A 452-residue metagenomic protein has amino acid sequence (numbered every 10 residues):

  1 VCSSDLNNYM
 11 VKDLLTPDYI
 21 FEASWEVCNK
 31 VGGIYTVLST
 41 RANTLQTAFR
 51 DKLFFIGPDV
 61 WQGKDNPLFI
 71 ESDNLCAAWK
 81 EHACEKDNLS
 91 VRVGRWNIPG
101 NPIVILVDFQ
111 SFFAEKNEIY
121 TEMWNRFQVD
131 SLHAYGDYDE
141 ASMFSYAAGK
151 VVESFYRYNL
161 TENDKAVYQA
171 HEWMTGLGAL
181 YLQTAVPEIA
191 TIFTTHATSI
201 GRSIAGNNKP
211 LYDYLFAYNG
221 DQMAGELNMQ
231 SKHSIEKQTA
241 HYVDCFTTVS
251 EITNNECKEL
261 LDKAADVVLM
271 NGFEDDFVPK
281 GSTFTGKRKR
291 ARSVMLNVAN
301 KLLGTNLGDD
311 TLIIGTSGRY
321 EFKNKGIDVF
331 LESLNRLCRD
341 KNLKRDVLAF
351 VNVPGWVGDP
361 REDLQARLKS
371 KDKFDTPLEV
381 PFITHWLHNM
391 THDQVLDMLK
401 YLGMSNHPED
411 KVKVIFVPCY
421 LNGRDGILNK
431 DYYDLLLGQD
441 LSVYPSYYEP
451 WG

Functional and structural regions predicted by a protein language model:
S4-G452: Catalytic cores of nucleotide-sugar-dependent glycosyltransferases that transfer UDP/GDP/TDP-activated
